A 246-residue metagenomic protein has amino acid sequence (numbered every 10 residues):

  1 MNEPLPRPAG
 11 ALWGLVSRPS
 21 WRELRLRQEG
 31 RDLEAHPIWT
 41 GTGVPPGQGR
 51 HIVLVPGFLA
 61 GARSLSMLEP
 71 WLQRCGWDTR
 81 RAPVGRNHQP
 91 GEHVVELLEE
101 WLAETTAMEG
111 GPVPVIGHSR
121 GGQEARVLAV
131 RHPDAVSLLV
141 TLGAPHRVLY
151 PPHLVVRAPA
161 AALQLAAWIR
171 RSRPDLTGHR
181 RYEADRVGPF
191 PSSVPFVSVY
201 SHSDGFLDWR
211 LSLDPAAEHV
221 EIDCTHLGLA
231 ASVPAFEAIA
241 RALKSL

Functional and structural regions predicted by a protein language model:
M1-V53, A60-W71, C75-A82, T105-M108 (+1 more regions): Flexible, membrane-associating and regulatory peripheral segments of lipid-active enzymes
A9, R18, G43, E124 (+3 more regions): Sparse, context-dependent recognition of short Cys/His-centered cofactor- or disulfide-binding micro-motifs
W13-P37, G117-P133, P145, F196-F206: Contiguous hydrophobic segments
T42-P45, G49, P56, C75-T79 (+6 more regions): Residue-level signal for well-ordered alpha-helical segments
H51-R63, M67, Q73-N87, G91-V187 (+1 more regions): Serine-dependent carboxylesterase/thioesterase catalytic core of lipase-like alpha/beta-hydrolase/SGNH enzymes
L68, H132-P133, L154, S212 (+2 more regions): Amphipathic, positively biased hydrophobic alpha-helical segments used for protein targeting and membrane insertion
S192-L246: C-terminal catalytic-base region of ester-bond hydrolases, centering on the histidine of the charge-relay
